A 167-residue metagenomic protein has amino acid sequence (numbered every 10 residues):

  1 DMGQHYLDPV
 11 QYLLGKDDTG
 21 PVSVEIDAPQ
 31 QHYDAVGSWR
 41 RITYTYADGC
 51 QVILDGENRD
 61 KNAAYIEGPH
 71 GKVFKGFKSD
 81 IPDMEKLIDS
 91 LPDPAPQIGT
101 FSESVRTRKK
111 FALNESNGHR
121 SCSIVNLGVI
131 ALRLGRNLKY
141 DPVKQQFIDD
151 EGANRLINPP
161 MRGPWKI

Functional and structural regions predicted by a protein language model:
D1-D48: Rossmann-like dinucleotide-binding domain that binds NAD(P)(H)
M2-G3, A35-G37, R59, P94 (+2 more regions): Active-site-proximal structural scaffolding
Q4-Q11, A95-G99, S116-N126: A structural signal for well-ordered alpha-helical segments within the folded catalytic domains of diverse enzymes
K16-I26, Q51-L54, V73-G76, K110-N114 (+1 more regions): Acidic/polar loop patches that form or flank catalytic/metal-binding clefts of enzymes that bind anionic ligands
I26-Q31, E85-L91, V105-G118: Active-site rim elements
P29-D34, T43-P96: NAD(P)-dinucleotide binding in Rossmann-like oxidoreductases
S38-R40, N62, R136: Residues that flank catalytic or metal-binding motifs in active/ligand-binding sites
E103-I167: C-terminal helix-rich "cap/oligomerization" subdomain common to oxidoreductases
